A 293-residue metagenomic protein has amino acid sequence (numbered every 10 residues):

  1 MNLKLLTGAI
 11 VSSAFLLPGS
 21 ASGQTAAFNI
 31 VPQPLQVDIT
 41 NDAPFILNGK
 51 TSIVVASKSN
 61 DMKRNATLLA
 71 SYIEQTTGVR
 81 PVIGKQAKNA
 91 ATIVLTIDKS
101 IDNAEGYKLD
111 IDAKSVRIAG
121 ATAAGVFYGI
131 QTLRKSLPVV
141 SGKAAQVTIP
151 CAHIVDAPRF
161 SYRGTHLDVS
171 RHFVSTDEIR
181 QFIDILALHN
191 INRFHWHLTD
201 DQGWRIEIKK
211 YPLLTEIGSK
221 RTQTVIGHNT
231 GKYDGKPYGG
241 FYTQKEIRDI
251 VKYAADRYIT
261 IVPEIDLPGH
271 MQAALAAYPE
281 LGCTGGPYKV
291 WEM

Functional and structural regions predicted by a protein language model:
M1-A9: Bacterial N-terminal signal peptides that target proteins for export
G8-L16: Bacterial N-terminal signal peptides
S13-A14, A21-G23, K58, K210: Compositionally biased regions
L17, V31-Q33, V262, Y278: Hydrophobic alpha-helix-in-membranes signature
G23-Y162: Contiguous, structured surface segment used for ligand recognition
S100-M293: Feature activates predominantly on carbohydrate-active enzymes
